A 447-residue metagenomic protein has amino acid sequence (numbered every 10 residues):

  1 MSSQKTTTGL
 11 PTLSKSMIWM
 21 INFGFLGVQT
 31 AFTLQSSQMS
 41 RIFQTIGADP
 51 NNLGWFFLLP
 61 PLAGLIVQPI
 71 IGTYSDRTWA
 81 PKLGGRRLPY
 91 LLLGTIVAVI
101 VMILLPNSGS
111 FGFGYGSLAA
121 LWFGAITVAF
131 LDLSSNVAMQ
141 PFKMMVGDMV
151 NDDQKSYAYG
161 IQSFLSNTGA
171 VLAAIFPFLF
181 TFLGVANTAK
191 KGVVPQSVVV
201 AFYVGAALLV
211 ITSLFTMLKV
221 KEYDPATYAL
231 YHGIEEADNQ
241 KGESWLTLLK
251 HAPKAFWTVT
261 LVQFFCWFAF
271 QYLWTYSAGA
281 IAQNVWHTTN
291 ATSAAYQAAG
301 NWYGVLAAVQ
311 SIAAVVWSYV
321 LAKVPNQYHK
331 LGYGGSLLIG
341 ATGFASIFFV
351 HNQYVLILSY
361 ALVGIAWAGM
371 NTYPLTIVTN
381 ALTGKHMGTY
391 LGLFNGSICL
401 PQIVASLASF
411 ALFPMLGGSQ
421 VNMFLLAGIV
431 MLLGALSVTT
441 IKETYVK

Functional and structural regions predicted by a protein language model:
M1-K15, G109, G114-A129, V137-A138 (+4 more regions): Intracellular loop-helix junctions on the cytosolic face of multi-pass helical membrane proteins
K5-A63, T258, V262, C266-N290: Helix-loop boundary and gating motifs at the non-cytosolic
P50-N51, D152-Q162, L382-F394: Loop-to-transmembrane helix entry/capping segments in MFS-fold secondary transporters and related SLC/MFSD carriers
I66-L83, V316-H329, F413: Helix-to-loop junctions at the C-terminal end of transmembrane segments in multipass secondary transporters
L91-S117, I339-H351: C-terminal ends and interior cores of transmembrane alpha-helices in multi-pass membrane transporters/permeases
V137-V150, G369-T383: Intracellular juxtamembrane helix-capping segments at the cytosolic ends of symmetry-related transmembrane helices
K330-Y373: C-terminal transmembrane helical hairpin of 12-TM major facilitator-type secondary transporters
G384-L416: A late C-terminal transmembrane helix in Major Facilitator Superfamily
